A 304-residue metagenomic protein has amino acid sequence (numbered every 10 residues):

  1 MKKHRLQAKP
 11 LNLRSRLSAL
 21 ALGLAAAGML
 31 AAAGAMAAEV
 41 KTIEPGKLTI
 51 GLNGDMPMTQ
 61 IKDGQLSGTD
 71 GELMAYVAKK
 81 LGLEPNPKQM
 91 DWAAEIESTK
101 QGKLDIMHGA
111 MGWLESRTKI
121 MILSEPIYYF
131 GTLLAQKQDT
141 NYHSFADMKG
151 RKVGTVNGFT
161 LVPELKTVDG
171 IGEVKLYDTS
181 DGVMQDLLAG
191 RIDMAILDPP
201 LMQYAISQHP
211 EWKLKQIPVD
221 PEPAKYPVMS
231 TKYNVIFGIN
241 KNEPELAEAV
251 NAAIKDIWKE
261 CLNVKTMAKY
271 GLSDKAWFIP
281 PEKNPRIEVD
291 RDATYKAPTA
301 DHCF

Functional and structural regions predicted by a protein language model:
M36-Q65, N141, A146-G150, R291-F304: Immediate post-signal peptide segment of exported/extracytoplasmic ligand-binding proteins
A38-M111: Extracytoplasmic small-molecule ligand-binding "clamshell" domains of the periplasmic binding protein/Venus flytrap
G54, Y128-Q136, P210-N251, D274-T294: Periplasmic-binding protein-like
G71, P87-E97, T140, K175-A189: Short helix-initiation/N-cap motifs at beta->coil->alpha
G71-K80, A146-D147, R151-K152, F159 (+1 more regions): Extended ligand-binding regions for polar small-molecule ligands
L83, D91, M111-W113, S124-I171: A conserved helix-loop-strand patch within extracytoplasmic ligand-binding domains of the periplasmic binding
A94-E97, G109-K119, E164-T167, D193-T231 (+1 more regions): A ligand-binding cleft/hinge motif common to bilobed small-molecule-binding domains
P163-K175, Q216-P218, E248-K296, H302-C303: Ligand-binding clefts/hinges and TM-proximal coupling segments of bilobed small-molecule sensing domains
